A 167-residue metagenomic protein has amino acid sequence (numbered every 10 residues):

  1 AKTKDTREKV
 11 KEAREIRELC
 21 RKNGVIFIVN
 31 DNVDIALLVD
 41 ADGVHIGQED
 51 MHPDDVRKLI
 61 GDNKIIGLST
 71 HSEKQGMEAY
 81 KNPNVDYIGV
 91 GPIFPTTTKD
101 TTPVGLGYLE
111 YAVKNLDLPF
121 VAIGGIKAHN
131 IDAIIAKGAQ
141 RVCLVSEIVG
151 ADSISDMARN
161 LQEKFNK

Functional and structural regions predicted by a protein language model:
A1, Q48, L68, A122-I123 (+1 more regions): Small/polar loops that bind or transfer phosphate-bearing groups
A1-K9, P92-K99: Glycine-rich, proline-tolerant flexible connector loops at the mouths of alpha/beta enzymes
D5, D34-I35, M51, E73-Q75 (+1 more regions): Short, catalytically relevant binding-site loops at active-site mouths
V10-I28, V56-H71, T101-A128, L161-K167: Alpha-helix-loop-beta-strand connector modules within alpha/beta enzyme cores
I26, D31-L37, A41-R57, N63-G67: Glycine-rich, small/polar surface segments that engage phosphate groups of diverse ligands
F27-D42, H71-N84, N115-V121, I126-L144 (+1 more regions): Catalytic cores of alpha/beta
V39-A41, I46, I65-K114: Glycine/Thr-rich beta-alpha phosphate-binding loop at enzyme active sites
Q48-K58, G89-D100, A128-K164: Glycine-rich phosphate-binding active-site loops on the catalytic face of alpha/beta enzymes
